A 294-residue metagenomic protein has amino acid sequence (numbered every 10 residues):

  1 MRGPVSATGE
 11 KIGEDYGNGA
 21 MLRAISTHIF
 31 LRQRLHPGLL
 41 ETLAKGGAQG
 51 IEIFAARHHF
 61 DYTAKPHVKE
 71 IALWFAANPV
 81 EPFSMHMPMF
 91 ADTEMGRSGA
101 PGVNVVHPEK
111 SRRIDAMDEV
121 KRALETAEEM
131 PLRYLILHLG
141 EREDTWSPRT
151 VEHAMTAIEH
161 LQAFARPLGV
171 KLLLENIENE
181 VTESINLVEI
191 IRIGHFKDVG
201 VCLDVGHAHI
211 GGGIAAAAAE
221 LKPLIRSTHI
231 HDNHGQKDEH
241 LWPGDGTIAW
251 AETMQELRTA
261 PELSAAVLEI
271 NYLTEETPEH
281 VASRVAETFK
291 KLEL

Functional and structural regions predicted by a protein language model:
T8-R122, E128, R166, A286-L294: N-terminal pre-domain/capping segments
G9-A24, Q33-G47, A76-A77, P131 (+1 more regions): Histidine-acidic metal/acid-base catalytic patches
I12, P37, D92-G200: Active-site acidic/histidine proton-transfer and metal-coordination neighborhood in alpha/beta enzyme cores
I29-L31, A55-R57, P88-A91, E141-E143 (+4 more regions): Active-site-proximal loop/turn and secondary-structure-junction residues that shape catalytic pockets, frequently
E52, S84, I136, L173 (+3 more regions): Conserved beta-strand positions in the central sheet of alpha/beta enzyme cores
D61-A64, V68, V106-R113, D144-A154 (+3 more regions): Flexible, glycine- and charge-enriched loops at secondary-structure boundaries
H67-N78, A157-F164, A217, E252-E256: Catalytic-core regions built around general acid/base machinery
